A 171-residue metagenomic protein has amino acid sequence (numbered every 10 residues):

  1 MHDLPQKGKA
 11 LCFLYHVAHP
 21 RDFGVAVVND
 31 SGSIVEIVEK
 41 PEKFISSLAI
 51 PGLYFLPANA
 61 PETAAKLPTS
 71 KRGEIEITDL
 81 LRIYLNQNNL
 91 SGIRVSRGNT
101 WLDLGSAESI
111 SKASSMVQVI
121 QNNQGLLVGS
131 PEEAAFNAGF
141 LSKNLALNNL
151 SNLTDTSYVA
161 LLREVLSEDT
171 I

Functional and structural regions predicted by a protein language model:
M1-I171: Unchanged
